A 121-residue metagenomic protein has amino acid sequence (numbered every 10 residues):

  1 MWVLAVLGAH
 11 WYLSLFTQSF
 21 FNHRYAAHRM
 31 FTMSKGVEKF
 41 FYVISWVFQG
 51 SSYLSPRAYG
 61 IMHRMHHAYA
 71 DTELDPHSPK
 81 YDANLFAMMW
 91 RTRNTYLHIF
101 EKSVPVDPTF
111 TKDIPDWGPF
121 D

Functional and structural regions predicted by a protein language model:
M1-D121: Non-catalytic, topology-defining segments of multipass membrane proteins
